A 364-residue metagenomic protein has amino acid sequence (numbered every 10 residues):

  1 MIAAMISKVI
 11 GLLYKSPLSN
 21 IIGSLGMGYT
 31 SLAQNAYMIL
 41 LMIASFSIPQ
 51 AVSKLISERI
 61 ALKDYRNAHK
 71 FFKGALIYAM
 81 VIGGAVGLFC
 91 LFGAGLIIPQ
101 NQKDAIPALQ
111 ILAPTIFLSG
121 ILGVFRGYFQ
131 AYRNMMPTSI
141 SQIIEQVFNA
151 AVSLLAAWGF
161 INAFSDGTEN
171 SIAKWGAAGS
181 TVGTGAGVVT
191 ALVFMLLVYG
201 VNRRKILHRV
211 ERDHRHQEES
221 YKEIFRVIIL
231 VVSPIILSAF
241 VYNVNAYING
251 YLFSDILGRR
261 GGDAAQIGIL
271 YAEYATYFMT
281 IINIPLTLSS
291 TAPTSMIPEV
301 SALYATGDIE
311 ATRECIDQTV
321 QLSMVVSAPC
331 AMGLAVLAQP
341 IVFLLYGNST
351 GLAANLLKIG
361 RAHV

Functional and structural regions predicted by a protein language model:
M1-A3, P114, L118, F125-G159 (+2 more regions): Alpha-helical transmembrane segments of multi-pass membrane transporters/permeases
M1-Q50, G87, L91, I116 (+1 more regions): Signature of the first transmembrane helix
I2-G11, T184-G187, A191, M195 (+2 more regions): Transmembrane helical elements of multi-pass membrane transporters/channels
L18-I39, D104, A173-A178, E223-V231 (+2 more regions): Interfacial/gating helices of multi-pass transporter permease domains
E58-A75, E273-G360: Specific pore-lining/lateral-gate transmembrane helices of multi-pass inner-membrane transport and insertion machines
A85-I106, P329-S349: Short membrane-interface helical motifs at transmembrane helix boundaries in multi-pass membrane transporters
Q100-F125, A151, N348-H363: Alpha-helical transmembrane segments of multi-pass membrane proteins
S141-L155, F164-R204: Hydrophobic alpha-helical transmembrane segments
